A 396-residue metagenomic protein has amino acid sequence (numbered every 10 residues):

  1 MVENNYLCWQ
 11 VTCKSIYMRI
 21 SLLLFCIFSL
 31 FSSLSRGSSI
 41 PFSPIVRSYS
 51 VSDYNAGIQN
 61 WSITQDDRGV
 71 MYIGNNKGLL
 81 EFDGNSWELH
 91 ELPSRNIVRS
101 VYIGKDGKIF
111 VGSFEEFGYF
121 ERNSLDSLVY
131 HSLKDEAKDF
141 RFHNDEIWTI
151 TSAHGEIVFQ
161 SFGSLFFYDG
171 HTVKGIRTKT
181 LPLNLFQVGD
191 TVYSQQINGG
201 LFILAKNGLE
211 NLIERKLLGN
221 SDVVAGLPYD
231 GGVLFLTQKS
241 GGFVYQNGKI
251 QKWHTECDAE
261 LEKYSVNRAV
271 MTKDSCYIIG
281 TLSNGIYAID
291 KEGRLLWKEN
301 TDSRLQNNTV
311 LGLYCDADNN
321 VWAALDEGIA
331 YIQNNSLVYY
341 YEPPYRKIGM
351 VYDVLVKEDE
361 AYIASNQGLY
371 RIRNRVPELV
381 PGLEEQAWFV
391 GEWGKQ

Functional and structural regions predicted by a protein language model:
M1-Q396: Carboxylate-rich, polar loop motifs that coordinate divalent cations or form catalytic acidic clusters
